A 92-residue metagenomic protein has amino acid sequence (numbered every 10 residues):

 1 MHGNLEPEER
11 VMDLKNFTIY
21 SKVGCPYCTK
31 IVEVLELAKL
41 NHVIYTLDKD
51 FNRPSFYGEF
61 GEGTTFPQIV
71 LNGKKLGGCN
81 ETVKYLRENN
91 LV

Functional and structural regions predicted by a protein language model:
L5-L40: Local sequence-structure signature of Cys/Sec-based thiol-disulfide redox active-site neighborhoods
P26-Y27, F51, G77: Short alpha-helical
T29, P54, K84: Alpha-helical elements of the RecA-like P-loop NTPase motor core of helicases
H42-I44, K75: Conserved beta-strand scaffold positions in the cores of enzyme catalytic domains, especially in NTP/NDP-utilizing
T46-G63: Thioredoxin-like thiol-disulfide oxidoreductase module
F60-V70, C79-N80: Structural micro-motif
L71-V92: Non-catalytic, surface beta->alpha helical segment in thiol-disulfide oxidoreductase systems
